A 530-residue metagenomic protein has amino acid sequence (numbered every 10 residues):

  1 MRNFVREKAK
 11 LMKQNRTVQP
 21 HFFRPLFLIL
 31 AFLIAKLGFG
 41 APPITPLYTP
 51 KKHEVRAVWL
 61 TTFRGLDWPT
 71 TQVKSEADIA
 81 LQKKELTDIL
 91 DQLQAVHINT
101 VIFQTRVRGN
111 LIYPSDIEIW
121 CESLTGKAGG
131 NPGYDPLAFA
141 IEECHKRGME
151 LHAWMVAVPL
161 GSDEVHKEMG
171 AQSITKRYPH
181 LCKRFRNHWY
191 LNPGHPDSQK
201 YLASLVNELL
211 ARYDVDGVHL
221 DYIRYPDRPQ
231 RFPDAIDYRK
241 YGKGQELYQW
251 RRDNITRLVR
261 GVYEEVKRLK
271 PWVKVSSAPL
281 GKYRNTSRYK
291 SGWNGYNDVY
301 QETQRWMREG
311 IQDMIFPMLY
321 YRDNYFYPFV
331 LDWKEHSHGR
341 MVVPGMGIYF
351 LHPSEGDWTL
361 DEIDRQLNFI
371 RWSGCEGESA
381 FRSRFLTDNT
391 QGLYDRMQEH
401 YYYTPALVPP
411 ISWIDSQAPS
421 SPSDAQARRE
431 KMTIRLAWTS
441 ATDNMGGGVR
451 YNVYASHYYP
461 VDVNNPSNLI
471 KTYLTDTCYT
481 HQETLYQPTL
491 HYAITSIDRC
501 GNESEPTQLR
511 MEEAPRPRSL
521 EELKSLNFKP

Functional and structural regions predicted by a protein language model:
H53, T61, G65-L81, A153 (+2 more regions): Active-site-adjacent "subsite" loops/lids of carbohydrate-active enzymes
K84-N110, Y213: Catalytic domains of carbohydrate-active enzymes, especially glycoside hydrolases
L111-G126, P159-R186, I223-K243, R288-N294: Aromatic- and acidic-residue-enriched segments that line the glycan-binding/catalytic groove of carbohydrate-active
S204-L205, A211-L220, R224-M314, N324-Y325 (+2 more regions): Active-site neighborhood of glycoside hydrolase catalytic domains
T303, I311-F326, V343-W413: Substrate-binding cleft of secreted/luminal carbohydrate-active enzymes
M397-G446, N502-P530: Pro/Thr/Ser/Gly-rich low-complexity, intrinsically disordered linker/stalk tracts
V449-Q487: Recognizes extended acidic, P/S/T-rich segments that occur within or adjacent to Ig-like beta-sandwich modules
H481-E503: Beta-strand-rich modules
